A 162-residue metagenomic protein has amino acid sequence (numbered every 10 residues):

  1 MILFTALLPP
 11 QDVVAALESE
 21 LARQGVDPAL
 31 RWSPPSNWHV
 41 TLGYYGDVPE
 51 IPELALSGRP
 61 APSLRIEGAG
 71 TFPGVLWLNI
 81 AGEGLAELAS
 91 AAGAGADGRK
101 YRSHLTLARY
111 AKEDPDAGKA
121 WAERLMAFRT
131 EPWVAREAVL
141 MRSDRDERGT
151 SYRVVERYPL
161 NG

Functional and structural regions predicted by a protein language model:
M1-G162: Histidine-dependent nucleotide/RNA phosphoesterase domain, centered on the 2H-phosphoesterase fold with its duplicated
